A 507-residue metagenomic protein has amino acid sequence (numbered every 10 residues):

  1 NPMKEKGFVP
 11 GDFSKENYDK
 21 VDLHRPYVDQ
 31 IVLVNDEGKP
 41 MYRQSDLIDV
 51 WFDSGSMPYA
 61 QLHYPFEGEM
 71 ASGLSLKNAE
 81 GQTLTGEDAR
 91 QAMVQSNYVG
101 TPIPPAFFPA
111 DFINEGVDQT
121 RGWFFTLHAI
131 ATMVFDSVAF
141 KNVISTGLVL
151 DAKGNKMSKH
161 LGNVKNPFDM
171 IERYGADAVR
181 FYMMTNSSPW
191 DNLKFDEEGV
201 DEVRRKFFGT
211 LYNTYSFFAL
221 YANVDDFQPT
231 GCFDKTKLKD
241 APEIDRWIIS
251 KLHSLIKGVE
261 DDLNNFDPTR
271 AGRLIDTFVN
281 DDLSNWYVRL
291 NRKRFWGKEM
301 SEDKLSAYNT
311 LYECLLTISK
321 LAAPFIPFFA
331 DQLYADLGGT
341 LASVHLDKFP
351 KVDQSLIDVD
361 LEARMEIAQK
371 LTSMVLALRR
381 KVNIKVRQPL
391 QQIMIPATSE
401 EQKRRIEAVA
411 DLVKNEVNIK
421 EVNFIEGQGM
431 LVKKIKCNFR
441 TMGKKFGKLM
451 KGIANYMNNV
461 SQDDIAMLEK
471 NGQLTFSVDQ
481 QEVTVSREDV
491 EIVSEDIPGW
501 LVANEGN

Functional and structural regions predicted by a protein language model:
N1-F66, G73-L76, G81, V134-E172 (+1 more regions): Feature 926 captures the class I aminoacyl-tRNA synthetase adenylation module centered on the KMSKS loop
V9, L74-V99: Surface-exposed intrinsically disordered loops and tails
S14-V28, E87-P105: Intrinsically disordered, low-complexity acidic Ser/Thr-rich regulatory segments
G81, P102-I103, F107-Q119: A short glycine/serine-rich beta->alpha loop
T126-M133: Short Ser/Thr-interspersed hydrophobic loop/turn segments at strand-loop and sheet-helix junctions that line or gate
D191-V200: Short, solvent-exposed helix-loop connector elements
